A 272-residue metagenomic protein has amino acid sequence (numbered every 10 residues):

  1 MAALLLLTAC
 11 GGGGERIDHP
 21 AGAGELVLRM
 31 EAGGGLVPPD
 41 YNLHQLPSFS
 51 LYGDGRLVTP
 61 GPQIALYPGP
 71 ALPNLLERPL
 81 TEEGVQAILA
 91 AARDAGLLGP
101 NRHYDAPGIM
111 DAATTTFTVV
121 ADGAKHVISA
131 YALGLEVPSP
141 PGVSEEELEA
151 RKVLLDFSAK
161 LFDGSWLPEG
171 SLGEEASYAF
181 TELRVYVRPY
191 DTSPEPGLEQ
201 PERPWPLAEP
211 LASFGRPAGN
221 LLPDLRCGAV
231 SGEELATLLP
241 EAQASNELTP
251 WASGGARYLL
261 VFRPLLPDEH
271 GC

Functional and structural regions predicted by a protein language model:
M1-A3: Sec-dependent N-terminal signal peptides
L6-A9: C-terminal motif of bacterial Sec signal peptides marking the signal peptidase cleavage site
G11-Y41, L98-C272: Short, well-ordered, aromatic-rich surface patches in folded extracellular/luminal domains
G14-L72, L76: Extracytoplasmic low-complexity, Pro/Thr/Ser/Ala/Gly-rich segments that lie immediately after a secretion/anchoring
G53-D54, T81-V85, V119-K125: A short, structured loop/turn motif at beta-sheet edges
L72-P79, H103-Y104, P140: Second-shell loop/turn segments in exported
E77-V85, M110, E147: Solvent-exposed, acidic/flexible segments
T81-A106: Charged, amphipathic alpha-helical segments
